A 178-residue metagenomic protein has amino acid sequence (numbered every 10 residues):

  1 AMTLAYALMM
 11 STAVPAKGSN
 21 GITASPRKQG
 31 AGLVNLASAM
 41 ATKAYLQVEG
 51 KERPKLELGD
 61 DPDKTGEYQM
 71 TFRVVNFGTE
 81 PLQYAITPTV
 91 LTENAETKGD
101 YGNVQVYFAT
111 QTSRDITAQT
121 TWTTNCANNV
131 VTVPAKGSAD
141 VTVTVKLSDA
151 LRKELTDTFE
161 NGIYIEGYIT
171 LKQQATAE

Functional and structural regions predicted by a protein language model:
A1-G21, K153, F159: Hydrolase catalytic cores
G18-K43: Zinc-dependent metallohydrolase catalytic domains
G30, Y68-N76, V143, G167-K172: Buried hydrophobic-core signal for structured, non-transmembrane domains
L36-L82, T87-V90: Beta-sheet-dominated interaction scaffolds and their linkers
D63-T71, R152-Y168: Short, solvent-exposed loop/turn segments enriched in Ser/Thr/Gly
F77-E80, T92, D149, A175: Short, acidic/polar linear motifs in exposed loop/turn regions
T79-Q119: Short acidic, flexible loop segments centered on an aromatic residue
F108-L155: Intrinsically disordered, low-complexity Pro/Gly/Ser/Thr-rich segments with frequent PxxP/GP/PP motifs and embedded
